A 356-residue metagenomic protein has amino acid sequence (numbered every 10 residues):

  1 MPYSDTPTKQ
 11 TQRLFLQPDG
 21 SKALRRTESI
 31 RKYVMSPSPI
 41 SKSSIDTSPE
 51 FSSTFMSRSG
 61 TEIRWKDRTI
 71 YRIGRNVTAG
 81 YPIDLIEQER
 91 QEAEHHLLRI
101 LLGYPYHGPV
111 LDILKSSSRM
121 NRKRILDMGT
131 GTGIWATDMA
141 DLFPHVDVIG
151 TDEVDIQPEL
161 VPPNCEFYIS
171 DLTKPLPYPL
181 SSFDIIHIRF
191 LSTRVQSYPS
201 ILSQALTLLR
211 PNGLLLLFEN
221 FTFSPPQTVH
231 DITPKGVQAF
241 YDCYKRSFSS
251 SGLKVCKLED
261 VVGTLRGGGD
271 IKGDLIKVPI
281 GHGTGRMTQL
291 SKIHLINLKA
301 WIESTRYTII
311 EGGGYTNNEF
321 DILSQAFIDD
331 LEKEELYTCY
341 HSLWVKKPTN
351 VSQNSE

Functional and structural regions predicted by a protein language model:
M1-P49, S355: Fungal intrinsically disordered, low-complexity serine/threonine- and proline-rich regulatory regions
I45-M120: Class I SAM-dependent methyltransferase Rossmann-like catalytic core, especially the SAM/SAH-binding loop
R119-L176, S200: Class I SAM-dependent methyltransferase SAM/SAH-binding core
L176-I185: A short acidic, Gly/Pro-enriched loop at the edge of an enzyme's catalytic core that lines a small-molecule cofactor
I188-L191: A short beta-strand submotif of the Rossmann-like class I SAM-dependent methyltransferase core that lines
T193, L214-E303: Conserved catalytic/acceptor-binding region of the Class I
P199-L214: A short glycine-rich, Lys/Arg-flanked "PGG" loop and its adjoining helix->strand segment in the class I
G269-E356: C-terminal lobe and adjacent flexible extensions of AdoMet/dcAdoMet transferase-like proteins
